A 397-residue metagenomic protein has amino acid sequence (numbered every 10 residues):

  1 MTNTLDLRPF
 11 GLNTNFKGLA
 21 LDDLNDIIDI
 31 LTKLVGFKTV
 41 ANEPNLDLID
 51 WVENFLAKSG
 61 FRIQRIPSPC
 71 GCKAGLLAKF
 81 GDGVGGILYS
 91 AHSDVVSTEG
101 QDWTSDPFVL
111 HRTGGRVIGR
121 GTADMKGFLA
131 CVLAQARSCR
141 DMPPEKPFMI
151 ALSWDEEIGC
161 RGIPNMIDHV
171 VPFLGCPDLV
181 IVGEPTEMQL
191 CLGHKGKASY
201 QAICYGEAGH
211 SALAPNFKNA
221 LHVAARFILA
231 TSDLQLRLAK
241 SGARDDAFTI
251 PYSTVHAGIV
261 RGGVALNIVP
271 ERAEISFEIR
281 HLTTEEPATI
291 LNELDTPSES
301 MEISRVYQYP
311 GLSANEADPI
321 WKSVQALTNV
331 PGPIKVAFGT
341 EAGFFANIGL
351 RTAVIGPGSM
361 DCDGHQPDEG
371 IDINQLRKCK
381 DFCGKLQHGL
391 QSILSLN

Functional and structural regions predicted by a protein language model:
D6-I118, T122, D141-P144: Acidic/His- and Gly-rich active-site-bordering loop/insert found across diverse amide/peptide-bond hydrolases
D22, P67-P69, S199-N397: Metal-dependent amide/peptide-bond hydrolase catalytic core, centered on the "pita-bread" metallohydrolase fold
S90-H92, A151-S153, V180-E184, I203-Y205 (+1 more regions): Short beta-strand segments
T98-T113, P177, L192-I203: Acidic-glycine-rich active-site phosphate/pyrophosphate-binding loop
T113-G115, Q135-I150, F173-C176, T231-S241 (+2 more regions): Phosphate-handling active-site elements
G115-C131, H210: Glycine/serine-rich anion-binding loops at beta->alpha junctions that coordinate negatively charged ligand groups
M125-S199: Acidic/histidine-rich catalytic neighborhood of metal-dependent amide-processing enzymes
